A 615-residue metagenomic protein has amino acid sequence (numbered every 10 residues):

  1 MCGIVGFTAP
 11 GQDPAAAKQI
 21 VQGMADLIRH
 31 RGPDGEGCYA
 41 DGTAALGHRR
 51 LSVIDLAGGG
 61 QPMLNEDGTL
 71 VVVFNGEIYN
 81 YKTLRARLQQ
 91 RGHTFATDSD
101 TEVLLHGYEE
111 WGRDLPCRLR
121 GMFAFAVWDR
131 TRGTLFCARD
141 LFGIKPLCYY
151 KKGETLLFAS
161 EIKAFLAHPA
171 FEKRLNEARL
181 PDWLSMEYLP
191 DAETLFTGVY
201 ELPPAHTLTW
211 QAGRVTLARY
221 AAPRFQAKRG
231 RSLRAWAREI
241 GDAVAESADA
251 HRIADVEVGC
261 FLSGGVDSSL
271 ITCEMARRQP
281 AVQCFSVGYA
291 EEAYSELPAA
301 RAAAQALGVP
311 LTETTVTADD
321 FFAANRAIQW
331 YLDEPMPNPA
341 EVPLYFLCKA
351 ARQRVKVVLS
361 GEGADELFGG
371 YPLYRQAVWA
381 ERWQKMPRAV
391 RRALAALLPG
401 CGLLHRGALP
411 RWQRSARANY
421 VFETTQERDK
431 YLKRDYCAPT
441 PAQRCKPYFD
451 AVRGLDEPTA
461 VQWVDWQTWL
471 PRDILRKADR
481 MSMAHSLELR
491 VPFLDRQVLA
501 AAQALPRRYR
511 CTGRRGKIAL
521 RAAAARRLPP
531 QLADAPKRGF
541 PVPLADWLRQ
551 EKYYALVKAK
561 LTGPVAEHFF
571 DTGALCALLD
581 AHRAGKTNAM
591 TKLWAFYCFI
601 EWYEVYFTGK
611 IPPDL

Functional and structural regions predicted by a protein language model:
M1, A167, T197-P204, R214 (+4 more regions): Adenosyl-5′-phosphate
M1-L332, L344, C348, R526 (+1 more regions): Cysteine-centered catalytic environments shared across enzyme families
T134-F136, K145-P146, L166, E366-G370 (+2 more regions): Short catalytic/ligand-binding loop motif for oxyanion handling, primarily in non-cytosolic enzymes, centered on
L141, F346-L404, W469, I474 (+1 more regions): Active-site adenylate/phosphate-handling loop in enzymes that bind or generate adenylated species
L297-P298, A324-R326, G369-Y374, W547: Short aromatic-enriched loop/helix-cap "lid" or pocket-rim segments at secondary-structure transitions that line
Q329-W330, P372-W379, P612-D614: Short secondary-structure boundary/capping segments
E334-N338: Acceptor-substrate binding/catalytic loop of class I
